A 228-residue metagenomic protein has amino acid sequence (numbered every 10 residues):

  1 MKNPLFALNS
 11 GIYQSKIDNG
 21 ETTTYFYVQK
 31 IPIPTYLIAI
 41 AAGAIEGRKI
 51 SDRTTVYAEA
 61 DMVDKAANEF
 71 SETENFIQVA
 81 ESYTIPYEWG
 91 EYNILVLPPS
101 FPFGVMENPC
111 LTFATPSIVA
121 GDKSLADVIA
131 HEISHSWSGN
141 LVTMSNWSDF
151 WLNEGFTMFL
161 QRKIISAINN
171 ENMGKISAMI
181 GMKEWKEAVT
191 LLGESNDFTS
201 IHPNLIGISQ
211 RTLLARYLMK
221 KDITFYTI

Functional and structural regions predicted by a protein language model:
M1-Y87: Acidic/His-enriched low-complexity segments
Y27, V56-I228: Hydrophobic alpha-helical and helix-loop surface patches within well-folded domains that function as non-catalytic
